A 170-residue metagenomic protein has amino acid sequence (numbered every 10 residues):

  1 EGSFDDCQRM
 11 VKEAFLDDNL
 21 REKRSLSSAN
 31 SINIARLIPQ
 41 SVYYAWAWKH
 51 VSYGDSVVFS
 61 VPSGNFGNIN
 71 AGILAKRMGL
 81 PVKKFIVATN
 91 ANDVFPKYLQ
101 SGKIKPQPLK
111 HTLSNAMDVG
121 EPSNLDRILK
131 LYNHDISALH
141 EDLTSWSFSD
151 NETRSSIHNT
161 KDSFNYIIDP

Functional and structural regions predicted by a protein language model:
E1-P170: PLP-dependent amino-acid enzyme catalytic core
